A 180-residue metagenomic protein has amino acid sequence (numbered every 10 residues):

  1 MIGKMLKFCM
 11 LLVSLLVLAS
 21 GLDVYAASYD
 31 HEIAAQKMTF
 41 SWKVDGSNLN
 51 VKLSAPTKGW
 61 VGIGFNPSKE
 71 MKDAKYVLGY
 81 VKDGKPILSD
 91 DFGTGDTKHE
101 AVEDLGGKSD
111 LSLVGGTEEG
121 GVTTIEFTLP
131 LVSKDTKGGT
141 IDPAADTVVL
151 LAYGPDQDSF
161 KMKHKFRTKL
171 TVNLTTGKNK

Functional and structural regions predicted by a protein language model:
M1-L11: Bacterial N-terminal signal peptides that target proteins for export
C9-S20: Bacterial N-terminal signal peptides
L22-K180: Extracellular-facing/secreted segment signature in eukaryotic proteins
